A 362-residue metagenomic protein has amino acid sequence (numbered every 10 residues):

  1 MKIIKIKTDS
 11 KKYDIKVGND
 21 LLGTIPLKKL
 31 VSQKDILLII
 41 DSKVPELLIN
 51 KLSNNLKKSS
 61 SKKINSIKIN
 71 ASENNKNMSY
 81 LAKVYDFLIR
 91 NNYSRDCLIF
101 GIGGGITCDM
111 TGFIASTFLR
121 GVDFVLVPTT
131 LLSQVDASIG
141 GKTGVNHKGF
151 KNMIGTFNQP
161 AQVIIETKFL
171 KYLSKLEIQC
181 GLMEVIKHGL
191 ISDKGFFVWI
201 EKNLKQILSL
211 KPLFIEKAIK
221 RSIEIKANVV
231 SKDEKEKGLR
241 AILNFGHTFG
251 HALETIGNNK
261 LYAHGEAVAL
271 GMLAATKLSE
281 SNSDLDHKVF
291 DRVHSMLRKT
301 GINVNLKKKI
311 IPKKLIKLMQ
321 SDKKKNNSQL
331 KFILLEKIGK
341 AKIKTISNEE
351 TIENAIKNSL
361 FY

Functional and structural regions predicted by a protein language model:
M1-L98: ATP/NTP phosphate-donor binding region
K2, K12, M183, L285-Y362: C-terminal charged capping/lid subdomain of soluble metabolic enzymes
K7, D20, F113-Q206: A glycine/threonine-rich phosphate-anchoring loop and its flanking beta-alpha core in nucleotide/phosphate-binding
I67, G101-I102, V127: Structural motif
A71-S72, I102-G104, F245-G246: Glycine-rich beta-strand-to-loop/alpha-helix junction loops that act as flexible
I106-F113, Q134, H251-A252: Short glycine/serine/threonine-rich phosphate/pyrophosphate-binding segments that cradle anionic phosphate groups
V198, K202-K313: Active-site segments that bind and position negatively charged phosphate/pyrophosphate groups
